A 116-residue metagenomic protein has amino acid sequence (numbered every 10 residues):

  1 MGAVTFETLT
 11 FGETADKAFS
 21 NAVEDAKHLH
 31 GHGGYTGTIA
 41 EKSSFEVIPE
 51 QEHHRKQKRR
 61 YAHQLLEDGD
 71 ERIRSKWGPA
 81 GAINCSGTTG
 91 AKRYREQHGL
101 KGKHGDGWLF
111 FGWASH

Functional and structural regions predicted by a protein language model:
M1-H116: Helix-coil modules at protein/domain termini and other flexible surface or pore-lining loops, especially C-terminal
